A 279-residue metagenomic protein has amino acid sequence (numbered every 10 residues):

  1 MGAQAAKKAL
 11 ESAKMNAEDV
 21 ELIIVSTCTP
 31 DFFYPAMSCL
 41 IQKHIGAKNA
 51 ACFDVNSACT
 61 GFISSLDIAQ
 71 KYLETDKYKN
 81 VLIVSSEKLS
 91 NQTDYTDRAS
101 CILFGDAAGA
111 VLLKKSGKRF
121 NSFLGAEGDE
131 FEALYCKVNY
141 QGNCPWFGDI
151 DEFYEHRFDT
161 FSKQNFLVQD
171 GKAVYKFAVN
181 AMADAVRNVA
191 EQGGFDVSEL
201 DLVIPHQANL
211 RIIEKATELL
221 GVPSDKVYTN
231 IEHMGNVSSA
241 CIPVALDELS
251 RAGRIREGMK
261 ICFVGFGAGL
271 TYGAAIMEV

Functional and structural regions predicted by a protein language model:
M1-E21, G142-E199, I212-L220, A245 (+2 more regions): Conserved active-site "lid/cap" helical segment
M1-Q4, F32, A36, T60 (+7 more regions): Conserved active-site and cofactor/substrate-binding residues in soluble primary-metabolism enzymes
A9, V20-I23, I41, S65 (+5 more regions): Buried hydrophobic positions in well-ordered alpha/beta secondary-structure cores of metabolic enzymes
N16-L22, N49-A51, K79-N80, D196-L202 (+2 more regions): Short acidic capping loops at alpha-helix termini that bridge into adjacent secondary structure
L22-C28, V203-I204, N230, F263: Short glycine-rich or small-residue beta-strand-to-loop segments that form or flank ligand, phosphate, metal/Fe-S
C28-V81, T217-A245: Conserved catalytic cysteine-centered active-site region of acyl-thioester-dependent Claisen-condensing enzymes
L66-Y135, L246-V279: Conserved beta-strand-centric core segments of catalytic alpha/beta enzyme folds
D97-K176, N180, D184, V279: Condensing-enzyme catalytic core mediating Claisen C-C bond formation in acyl metabolism
